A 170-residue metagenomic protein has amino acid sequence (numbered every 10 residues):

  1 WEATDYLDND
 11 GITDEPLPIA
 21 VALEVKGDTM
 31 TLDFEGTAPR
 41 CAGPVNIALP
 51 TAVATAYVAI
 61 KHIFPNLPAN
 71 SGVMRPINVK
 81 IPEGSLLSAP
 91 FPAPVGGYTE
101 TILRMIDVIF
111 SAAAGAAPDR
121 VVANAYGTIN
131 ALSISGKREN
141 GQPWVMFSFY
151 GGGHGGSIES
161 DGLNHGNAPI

Functional and structural regions predicted by a protein language model:
W1-I170: Glycine/proline-enriched, intrinsically flexible loops and inter-domain linkers
